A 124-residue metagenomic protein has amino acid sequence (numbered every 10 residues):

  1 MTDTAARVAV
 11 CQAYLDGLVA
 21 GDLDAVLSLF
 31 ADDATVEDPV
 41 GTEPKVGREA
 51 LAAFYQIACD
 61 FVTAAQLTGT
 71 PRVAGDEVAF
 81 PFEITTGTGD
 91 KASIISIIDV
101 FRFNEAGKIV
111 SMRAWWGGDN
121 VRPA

Functional and structural regions predicted by a protein language model:
M1-D32, P123-A124: Short, low-complexity N-terminal intrinsically disordered segments enriched in polar/charged residues
T2-D3, A52-A124: A beta-strand edge to alpha-helix "cap/lid" segment located at domain peripheries
R7-C11, V26, D38, A52 (+2 more regions): A generic structural signal for ordered secondary structure
L23-G75: A solvent-exposed, acidic/Ser-Thr-rich amphipathic alpha-helical stretch
